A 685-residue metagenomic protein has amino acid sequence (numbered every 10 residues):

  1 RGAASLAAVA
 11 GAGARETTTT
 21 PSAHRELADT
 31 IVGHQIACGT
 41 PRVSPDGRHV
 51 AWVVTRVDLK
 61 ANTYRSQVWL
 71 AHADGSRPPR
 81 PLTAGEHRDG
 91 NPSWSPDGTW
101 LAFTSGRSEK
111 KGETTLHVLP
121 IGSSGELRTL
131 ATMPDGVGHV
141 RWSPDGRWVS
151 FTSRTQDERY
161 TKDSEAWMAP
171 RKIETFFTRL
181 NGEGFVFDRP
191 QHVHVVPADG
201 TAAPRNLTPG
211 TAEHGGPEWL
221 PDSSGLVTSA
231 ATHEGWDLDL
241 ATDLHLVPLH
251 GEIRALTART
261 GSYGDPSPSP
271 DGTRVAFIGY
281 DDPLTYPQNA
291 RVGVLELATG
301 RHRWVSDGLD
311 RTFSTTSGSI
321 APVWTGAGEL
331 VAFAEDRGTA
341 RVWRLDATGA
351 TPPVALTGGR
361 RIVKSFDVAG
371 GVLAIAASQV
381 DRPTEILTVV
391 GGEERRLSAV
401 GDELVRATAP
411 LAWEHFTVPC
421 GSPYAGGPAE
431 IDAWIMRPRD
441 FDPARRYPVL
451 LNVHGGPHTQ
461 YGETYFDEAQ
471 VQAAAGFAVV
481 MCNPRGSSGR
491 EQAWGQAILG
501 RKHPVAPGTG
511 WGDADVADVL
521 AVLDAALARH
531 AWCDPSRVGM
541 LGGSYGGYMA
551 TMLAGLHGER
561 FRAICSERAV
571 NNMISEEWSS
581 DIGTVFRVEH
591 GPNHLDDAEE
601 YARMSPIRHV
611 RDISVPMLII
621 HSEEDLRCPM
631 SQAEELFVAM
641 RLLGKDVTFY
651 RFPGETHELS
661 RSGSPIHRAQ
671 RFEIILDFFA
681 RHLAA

Functional and structural regions predicted by a protein language model:
G13-A37, L70-R88, K110, V118-G136 (+9 more regions): Multi-bladed beta-propeller domains
R15-T20, R65-S66, R154-V196, A241-T242 (+3 more regions): Predominantly five- to eight-bladed beta-propeller fold
T30-S66: Beta-strand-rich domains and repeat architectures in extracellular enzymes and scaffolds, especially beta-propellers
Q35-V50, E86-T104, E126, T132-V149 (+12 more regions): Conserved beta-propeller blade repeats
K60-R65, S108-T114, G184-P190, W236-T242 (+3 more regions): Short, solvent-exposed loop/turn segments at conserved positions within beta-propeller repeat blades
E109-H192: Asp-box/WD-like beta-propeller blade repeats and closely related beta-sheet repeat scaffolds
E234, V400-S536, G543, E576-W578: Cap/lid segment of the alpha/beta-hydrolase catalytic domain
C482-A685: Active-site-proximal cap/loop segments of hydrolase catalytic domains
